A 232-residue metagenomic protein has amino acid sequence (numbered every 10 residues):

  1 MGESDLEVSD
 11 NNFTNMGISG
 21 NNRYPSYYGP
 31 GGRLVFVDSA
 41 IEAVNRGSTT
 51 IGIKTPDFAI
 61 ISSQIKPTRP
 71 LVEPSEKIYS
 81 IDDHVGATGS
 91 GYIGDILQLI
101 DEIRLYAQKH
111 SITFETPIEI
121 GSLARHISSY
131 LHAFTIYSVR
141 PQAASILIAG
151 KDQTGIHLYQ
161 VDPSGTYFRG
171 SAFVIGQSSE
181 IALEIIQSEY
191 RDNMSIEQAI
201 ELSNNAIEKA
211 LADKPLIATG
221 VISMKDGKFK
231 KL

Functional and structural regions predicted by a protein language model:
G2-L232: Long, low-complexity N-terminal extensions
